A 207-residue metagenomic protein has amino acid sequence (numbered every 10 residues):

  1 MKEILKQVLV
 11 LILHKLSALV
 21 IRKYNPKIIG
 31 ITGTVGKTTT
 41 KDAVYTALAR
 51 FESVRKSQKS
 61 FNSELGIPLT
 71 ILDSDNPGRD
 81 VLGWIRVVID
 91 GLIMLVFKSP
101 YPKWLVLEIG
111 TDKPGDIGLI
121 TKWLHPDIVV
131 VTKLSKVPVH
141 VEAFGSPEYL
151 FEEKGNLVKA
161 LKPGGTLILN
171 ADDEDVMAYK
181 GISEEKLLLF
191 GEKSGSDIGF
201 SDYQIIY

Functional and structural regions predicted by a protein language model:
M1-T32, T39-F51, L65, L72 (+2 more regions): Short, basic phosphate-binding NTP loop
A18-Y24, A49-E152: ATP-dependent carboxylate-amine ligase catalytic core
Y24-P26, P102, T121-K122, D127-Y207: Acidic, Mg2+-coordinating active-site environments of NTP-dependent enzymes
I31, T38, I120, D173: Conserved S/T- and glycine-rich ATP-binding loop of Class I adenylate-forming
I31-G33, V106-L107: Hydrophobic Val/Ile/Leu positions in short beta-strands of Rossmann-like dinucleotide-binding domains
V35, N62, D112, A171-E174: Short beta->alpha linker loops
T39, G66, G115-D116, D175-A178: Phosphate- and divalent-cation-binding pockets in alpha/beta enzyme and binding domains that engage nucleotide-derived
